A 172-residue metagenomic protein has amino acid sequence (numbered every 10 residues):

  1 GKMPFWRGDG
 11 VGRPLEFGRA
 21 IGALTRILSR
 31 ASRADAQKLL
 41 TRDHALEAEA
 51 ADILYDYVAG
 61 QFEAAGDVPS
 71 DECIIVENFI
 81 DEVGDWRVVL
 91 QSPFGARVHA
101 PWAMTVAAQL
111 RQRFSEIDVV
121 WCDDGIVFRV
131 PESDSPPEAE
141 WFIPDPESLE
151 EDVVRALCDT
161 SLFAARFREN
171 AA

Functional and structural regions predicted by a protein language model:
G1-A172: C-terminal effector modules of nucleic-acid-centric enzymes and ribosome-associated factors
